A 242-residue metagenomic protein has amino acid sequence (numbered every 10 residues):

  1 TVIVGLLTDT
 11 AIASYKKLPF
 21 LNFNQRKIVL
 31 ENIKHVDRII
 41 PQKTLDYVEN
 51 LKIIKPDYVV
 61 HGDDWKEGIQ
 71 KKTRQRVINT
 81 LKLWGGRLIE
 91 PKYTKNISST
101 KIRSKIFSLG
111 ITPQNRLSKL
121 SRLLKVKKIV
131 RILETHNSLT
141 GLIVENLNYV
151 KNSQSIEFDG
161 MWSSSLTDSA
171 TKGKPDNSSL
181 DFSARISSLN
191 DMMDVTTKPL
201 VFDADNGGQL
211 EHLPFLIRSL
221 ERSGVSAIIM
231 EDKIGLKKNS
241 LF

Functional and structural regions predicted by a protein language model:
T1-Q114: Nucleotidyltransferase catalytic core that binds NTPs
V4, R131-N137, D159-S163, L200-A204 (+1 more regions): Hydrophobic faces of well-ordered beta-strands that scaffold small-molecule active sites in alpha/beta enzyme cores
L7, D64, Y93, H136-S138 (+3 more regions): Short, ordered loop/turn segments at secondary-structure junctions
I102, G110-S153: N-terminal amphipathic alpha-helix/helix-capping segment at the start of soluble metabolic enzymes
L133-L142, L180-S187, A204-S223: Glycine-rich anion/phosphate-binding loops
V150-A170: N-terminal glycine-rich anion-binding loops that anchor highly charged ligand groups
L166-A184, I217, K233-F242: Glycine-rich tight-turn/loop motif centered on a GG-T
P175-F202, S223, F242: Alpha-helix-loop-beta-strand connector modules within alpha/beta enzyme cores
